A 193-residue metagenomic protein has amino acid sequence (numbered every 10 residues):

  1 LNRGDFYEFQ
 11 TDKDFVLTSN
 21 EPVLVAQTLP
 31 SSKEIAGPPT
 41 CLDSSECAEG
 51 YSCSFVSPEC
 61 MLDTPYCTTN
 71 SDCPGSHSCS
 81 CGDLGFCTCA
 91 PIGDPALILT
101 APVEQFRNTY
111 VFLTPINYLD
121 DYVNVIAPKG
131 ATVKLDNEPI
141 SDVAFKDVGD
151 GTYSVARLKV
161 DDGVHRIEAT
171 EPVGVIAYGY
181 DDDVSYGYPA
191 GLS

Functional and structural regions predicted by a protein language model:
L1-P39, P65, T88-S193: Conserved functional hotspot residues at active sites or interaction interfaces
G37-C89: Secreted, cysteine-rich disulfide-bonded mini-domains of extracellular proteins
